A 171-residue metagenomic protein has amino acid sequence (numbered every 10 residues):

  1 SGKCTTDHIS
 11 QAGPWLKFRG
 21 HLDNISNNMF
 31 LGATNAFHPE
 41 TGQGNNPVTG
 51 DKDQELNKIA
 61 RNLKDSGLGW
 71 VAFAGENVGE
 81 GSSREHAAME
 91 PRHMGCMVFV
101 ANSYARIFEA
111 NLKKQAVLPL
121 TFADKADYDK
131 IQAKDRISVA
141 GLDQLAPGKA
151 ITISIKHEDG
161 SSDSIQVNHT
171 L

Functional and structural regions predicted by a protein language model:
S1-L171: Fe-S-dependent hydro-lyases/dehydratases of central metabolism
